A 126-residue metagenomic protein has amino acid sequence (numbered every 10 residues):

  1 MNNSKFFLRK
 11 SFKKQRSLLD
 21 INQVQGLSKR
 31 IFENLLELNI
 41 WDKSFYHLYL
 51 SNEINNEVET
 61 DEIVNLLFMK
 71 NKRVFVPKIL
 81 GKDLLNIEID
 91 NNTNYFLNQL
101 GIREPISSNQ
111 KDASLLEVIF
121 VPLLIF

Functional and structural regions predicted by a protein language model:
N2-L115: N-terminal active-site beta-alpha-beta segment that forms phosphate/nucleotide-binding and substrate-recognition loops
Q110-A113, I119-V121, I125-F126: Well-ordered alpha/beta subsegment
